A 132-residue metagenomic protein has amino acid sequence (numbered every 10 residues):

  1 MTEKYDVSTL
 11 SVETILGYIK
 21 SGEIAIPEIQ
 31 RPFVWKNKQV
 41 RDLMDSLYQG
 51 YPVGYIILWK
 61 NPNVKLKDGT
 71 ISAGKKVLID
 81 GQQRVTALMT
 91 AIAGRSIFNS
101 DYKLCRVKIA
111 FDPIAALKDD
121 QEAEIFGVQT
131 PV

Functional and structural regions predicted by a protein language model:
T2-V132: Basic- and aromatic-enriched surface patches that contact anionic nucleotides/nucleic acids
